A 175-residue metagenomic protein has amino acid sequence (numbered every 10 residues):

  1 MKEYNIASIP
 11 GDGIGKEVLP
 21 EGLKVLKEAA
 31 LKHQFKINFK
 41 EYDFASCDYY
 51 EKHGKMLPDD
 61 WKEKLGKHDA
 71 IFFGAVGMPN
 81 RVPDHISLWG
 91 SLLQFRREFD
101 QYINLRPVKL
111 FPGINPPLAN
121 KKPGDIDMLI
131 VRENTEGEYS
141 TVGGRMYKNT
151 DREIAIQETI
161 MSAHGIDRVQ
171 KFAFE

Functional and structural regions predicted by a protein language model:
M1-G13, L31, S46-E175: Anion-binding alpha/beta catalytic cores of soluble intermediary-metabolism enzymes, centered on
I14-E21: Glycine- and acidic-residue-enriched helix-capping/strand-helix junction motifs
E21-V25, S91-Q94: Alpha-helical scaffold elements adjacent to nucleotide-binding pockets in ATP/GTP-utilizing enzyme cores
L23-H33: Short catalytic helix/loop segments, enriched in acidic residues and glycine and frequently bearing histidine
H33-C47: A short beta-strand-loop structural module common to alpha/beta enzyme folds
